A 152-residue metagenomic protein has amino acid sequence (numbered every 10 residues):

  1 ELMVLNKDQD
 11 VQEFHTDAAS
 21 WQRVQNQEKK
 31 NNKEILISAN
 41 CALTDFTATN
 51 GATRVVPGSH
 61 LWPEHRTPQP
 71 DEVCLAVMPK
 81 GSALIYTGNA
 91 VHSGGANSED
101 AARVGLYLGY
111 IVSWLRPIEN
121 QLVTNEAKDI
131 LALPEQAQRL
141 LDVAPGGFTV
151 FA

Functional and structural regions predicted by a protein language model:
E1-K7: Active-site cores enriched in adjacent His and Asp/Glu residues with nearby glycine-rich loops that coordinate divalent
L2, T16, L43, G58 (+2 more regions): Residues immediately flanking
Q9-V77, L115-N125: Catalytic core of non-heme Fe(II) oxygenases with the double-stranded beta-helix
H60-I85, N89-A90, G95-A152: Conserved double-stranded beta-helix
